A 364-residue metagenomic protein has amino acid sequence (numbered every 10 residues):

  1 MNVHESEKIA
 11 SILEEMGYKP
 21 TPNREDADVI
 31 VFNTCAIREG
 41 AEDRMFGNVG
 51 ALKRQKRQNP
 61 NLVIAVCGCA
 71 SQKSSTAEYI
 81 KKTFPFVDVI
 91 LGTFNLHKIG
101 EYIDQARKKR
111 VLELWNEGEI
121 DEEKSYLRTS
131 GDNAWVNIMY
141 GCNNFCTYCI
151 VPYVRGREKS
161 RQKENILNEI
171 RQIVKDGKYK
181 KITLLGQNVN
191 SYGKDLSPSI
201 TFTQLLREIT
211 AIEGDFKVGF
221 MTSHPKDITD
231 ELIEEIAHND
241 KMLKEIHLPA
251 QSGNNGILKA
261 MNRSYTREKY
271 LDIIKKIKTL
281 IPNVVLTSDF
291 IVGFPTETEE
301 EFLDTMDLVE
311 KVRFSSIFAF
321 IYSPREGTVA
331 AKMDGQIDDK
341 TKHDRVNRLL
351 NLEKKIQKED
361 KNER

Functional and structural regions predicted by a protein language model:
M1-L185, N190-Y192, E231, M242 (+6 more regions): Proteins enriched for Cys/Gly/acidic motifs involved in redox and nucleic-acid/cofactor modification
I64-G68, K73-T76, K175-E299, E310: Conserved SAM/AdoMet-binding glycine-rich loop
I257, A331, R348-N351: A periodicity- and composition-biased signal for non-globular, repetitive helical segments
V292-G293, S323-G327: Short, catalytically relevant binding-site loops at active-site mouths
A330-Q336: Anionic-ligand binding region
